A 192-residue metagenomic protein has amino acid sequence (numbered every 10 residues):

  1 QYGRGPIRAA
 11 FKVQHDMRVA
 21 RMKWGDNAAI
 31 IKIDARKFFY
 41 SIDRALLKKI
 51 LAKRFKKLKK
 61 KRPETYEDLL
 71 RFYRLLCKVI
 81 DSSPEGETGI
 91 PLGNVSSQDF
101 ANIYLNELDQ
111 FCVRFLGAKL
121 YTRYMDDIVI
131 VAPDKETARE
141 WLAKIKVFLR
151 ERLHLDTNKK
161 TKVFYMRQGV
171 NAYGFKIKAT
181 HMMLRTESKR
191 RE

Functional and structural regions predicted by a protein language model:
Y2, T88, L92, Q168 (+1 more regions): Short glycine-rich loop/turn motifs that provide flexible caps or phosphate-binding loops at active sites
Y2-K12: Long, hydrophobic, well-ordered secondary-structure blocks that form the structural core and pocket-lining surfaces
H15-M125, V129-K144, F164: Conserved polymerase palm-domain catalytic core
L120-R123, I130-E192: Polymerase palm active-site segment centered on the conserved acidic dipeptide of motif C
